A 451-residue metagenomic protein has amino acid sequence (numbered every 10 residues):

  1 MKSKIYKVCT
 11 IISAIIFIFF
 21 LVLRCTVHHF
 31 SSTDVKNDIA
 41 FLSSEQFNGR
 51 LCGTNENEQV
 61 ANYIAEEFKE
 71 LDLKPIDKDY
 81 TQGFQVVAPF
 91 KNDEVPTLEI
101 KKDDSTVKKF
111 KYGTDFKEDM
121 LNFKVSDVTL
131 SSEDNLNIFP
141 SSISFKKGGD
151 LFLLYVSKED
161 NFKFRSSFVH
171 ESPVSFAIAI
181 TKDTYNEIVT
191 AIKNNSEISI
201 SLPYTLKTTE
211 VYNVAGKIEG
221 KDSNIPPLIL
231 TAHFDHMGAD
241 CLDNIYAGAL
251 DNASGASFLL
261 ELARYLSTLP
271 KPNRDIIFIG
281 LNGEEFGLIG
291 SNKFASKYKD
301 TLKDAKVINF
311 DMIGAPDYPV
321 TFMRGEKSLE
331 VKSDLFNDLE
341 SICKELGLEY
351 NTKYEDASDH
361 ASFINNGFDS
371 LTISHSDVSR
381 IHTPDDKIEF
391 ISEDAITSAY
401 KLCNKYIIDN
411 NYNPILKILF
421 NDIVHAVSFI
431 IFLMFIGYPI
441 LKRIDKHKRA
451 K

Functional and structural regions predicted by a protein language model:
M1-K2, N413-K451: C-terminal single-pass membrane-anchor helix
K2-K74, F164, I218-E219: N-terminal hydrophobic or amphipathic helices/low-complexity stretches enriched in small/hydrophobic/Pro/Gly
C25-H29, E45-N55, D127-E133, P173-A177 (+7 more regions): Second-shell loop/turn segments in exported
N48-I143: Noncatalytic luminal/extracellular "stalk/propeptide" segments of secretory-pathway proteins
K108-P140, F145-K147, I225-F258, L262-T268: Active-site metal-coordination/substrate-binding segment of hydrolases, especially metallo-dependent peptidases
S166-Y246: Soluble metallo-hydrolase cores and metallopeptidase-like ectodomains found primarily in the secretory/periplasmic
H170-V174, K182-D183, E210-N213, G238 (+1 more regions): Acidic/histidine-rich catalytic neighborhood of metal-dependent amide-processing enzymes
I313-S428: Active-site-adjacent substrate-binding region of metalloamidase/peptidase-like peptide-processing proteins
